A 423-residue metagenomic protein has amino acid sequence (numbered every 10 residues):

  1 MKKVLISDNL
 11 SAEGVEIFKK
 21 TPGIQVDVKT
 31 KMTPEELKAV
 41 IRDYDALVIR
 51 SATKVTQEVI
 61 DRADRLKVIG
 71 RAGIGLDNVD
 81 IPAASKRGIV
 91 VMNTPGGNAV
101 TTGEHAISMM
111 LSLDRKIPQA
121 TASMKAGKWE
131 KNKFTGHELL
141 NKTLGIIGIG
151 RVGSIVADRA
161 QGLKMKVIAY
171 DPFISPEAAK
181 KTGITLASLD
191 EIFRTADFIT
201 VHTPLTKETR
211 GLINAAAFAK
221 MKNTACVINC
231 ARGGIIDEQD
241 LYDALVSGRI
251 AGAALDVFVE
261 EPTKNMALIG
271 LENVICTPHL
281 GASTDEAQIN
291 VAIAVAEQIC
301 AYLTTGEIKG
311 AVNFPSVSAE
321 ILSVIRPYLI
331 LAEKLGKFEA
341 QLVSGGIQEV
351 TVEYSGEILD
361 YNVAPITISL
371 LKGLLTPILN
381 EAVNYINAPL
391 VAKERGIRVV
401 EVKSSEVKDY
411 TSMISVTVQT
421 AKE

Functional and structural regions predicted by a protein language model:
M1-Y44: N-terminal glycine-/charge-rich "phosphate-binding" loop or analogous flexible N-terminal tail
D27, T33, D45-T121, G136: Phosphate/diphosphate ligand-binding glycine-rich loop within oxidoreductases
T53-I60, P172-A267: Rossmann-like adenosine-cofactor binding region
R87, T94-T143, I147, I155-G162 (+2 more regions): Phosphate-binding beta-alpha-beta segment of Rossmann-like dinucleotide-binding domains, i.e., the NAD(P)
V91-M92, T224-S344, V363: Rossmann-like dinucleotide-binding domain for NAD(H)/NADP(H)
G103-A122, K142, Q161-M165, I293-G306 (+1 more regions): Oxidoreductase and adenylate-handling cofactor-binding alpha/beta cores
V152: Hydrophobic/small residue at the entry helix of a nucleotide-binding pocket
G310-E353, D360-E423: Regulatory modules associated with amino-acid/nitrogen control
